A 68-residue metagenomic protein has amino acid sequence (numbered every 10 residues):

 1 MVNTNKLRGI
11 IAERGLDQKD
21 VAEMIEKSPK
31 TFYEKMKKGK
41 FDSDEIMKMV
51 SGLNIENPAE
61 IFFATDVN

Functional and structural regions predicted by a protein language model:
M1-D20: A short, Lys/Arg-rich alpha-helix, primarily the initiator
K6, D17, D42-E45, N57: Residues that mark the N-terminal boundary/hinge immediately upstream of a DNA-recognition element
R8, Y33-E34, F62: Key DNA-contacting residues within the recognition helix of helix-turn-helix
I11, M36-K37: DNA major-groove recognition helix of helix-turn-helix
A12, E23, S51: Alpha-helical residues within the helix-turn-helix
G15-T31: Short alpha-helical DNA-recognition segment
K38-S51: Short, basic-rich loop-to-helix N-cap that marks the start of a DNA-contacting helix
N54-N68: Short C-terminal boundary/hinge segments that cap the last helix of small helical domains
